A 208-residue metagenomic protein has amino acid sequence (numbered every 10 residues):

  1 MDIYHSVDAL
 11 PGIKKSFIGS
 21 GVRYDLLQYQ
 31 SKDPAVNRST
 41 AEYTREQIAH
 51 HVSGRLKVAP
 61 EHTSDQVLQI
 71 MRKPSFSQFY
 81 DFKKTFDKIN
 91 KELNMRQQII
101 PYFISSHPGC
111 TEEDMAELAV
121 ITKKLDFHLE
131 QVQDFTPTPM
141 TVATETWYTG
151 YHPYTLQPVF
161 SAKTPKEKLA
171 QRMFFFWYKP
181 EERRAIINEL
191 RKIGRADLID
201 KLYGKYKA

Functional and structural regions predicted by a protein language model:
M1-I100, S105-P108: Conserved SAM/AdoMet-binding glycine-rich loop
M1-Y4, T40-T44, L129, E167 (+2 more regions): Alpha-helix initiation and N-capping motif
A9, I13, K88, E92 (+3 more regions): Short, well-ordered loop/turn and helix-capping segments at boundaries between secondary-structure elements and domains
R23, P137, K205: Positions that flank functional sites
L26-S31, E61-K73, L93-D114, D126-P165: Flexible glycine/acidic-rich beta-alpha junction loops that bind and position SAM and/or redox cofactors in anaerobic
A41-S53, A119-P139: Structural recognition of alpha->loop->beta junctions
V58, V132, G194: Conserved, mostly hydrophobic/aromatic
M140-A208: Radical SAM enzyme core and accessory elements
